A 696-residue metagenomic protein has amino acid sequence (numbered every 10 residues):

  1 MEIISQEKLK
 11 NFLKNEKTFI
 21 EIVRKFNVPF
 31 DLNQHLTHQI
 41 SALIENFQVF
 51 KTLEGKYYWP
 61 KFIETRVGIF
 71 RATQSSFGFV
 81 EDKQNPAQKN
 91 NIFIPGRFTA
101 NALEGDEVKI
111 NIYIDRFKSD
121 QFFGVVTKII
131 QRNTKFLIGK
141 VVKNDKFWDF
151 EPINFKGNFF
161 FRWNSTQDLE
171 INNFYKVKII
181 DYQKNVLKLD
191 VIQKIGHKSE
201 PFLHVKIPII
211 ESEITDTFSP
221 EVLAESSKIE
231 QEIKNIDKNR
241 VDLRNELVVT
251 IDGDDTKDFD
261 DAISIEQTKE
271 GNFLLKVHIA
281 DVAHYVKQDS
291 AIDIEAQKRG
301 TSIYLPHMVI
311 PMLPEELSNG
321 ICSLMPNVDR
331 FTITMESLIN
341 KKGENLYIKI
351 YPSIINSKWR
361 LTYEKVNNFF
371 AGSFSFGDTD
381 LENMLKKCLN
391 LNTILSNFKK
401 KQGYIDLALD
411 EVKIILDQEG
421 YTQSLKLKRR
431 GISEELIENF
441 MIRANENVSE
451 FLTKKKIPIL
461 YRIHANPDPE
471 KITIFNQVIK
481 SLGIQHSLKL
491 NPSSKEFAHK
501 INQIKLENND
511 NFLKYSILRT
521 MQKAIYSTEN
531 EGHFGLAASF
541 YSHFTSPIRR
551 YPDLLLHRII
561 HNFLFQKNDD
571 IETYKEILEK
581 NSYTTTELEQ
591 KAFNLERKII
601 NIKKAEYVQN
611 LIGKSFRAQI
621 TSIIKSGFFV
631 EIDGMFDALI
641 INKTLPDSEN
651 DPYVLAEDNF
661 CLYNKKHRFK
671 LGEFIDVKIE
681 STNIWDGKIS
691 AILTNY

Functional and structural regions predicted by a protein language model:
M1-I279, A283-D329, R360, D658-K670 (+1 more regions): Charge-lined substrate channels and their catalytic hotspots, especially those that engage the 3′ end of RNA
R24, Q167-I171, K176, P201 (+5 more regions): Electropositive polyanion-binding surfaces
